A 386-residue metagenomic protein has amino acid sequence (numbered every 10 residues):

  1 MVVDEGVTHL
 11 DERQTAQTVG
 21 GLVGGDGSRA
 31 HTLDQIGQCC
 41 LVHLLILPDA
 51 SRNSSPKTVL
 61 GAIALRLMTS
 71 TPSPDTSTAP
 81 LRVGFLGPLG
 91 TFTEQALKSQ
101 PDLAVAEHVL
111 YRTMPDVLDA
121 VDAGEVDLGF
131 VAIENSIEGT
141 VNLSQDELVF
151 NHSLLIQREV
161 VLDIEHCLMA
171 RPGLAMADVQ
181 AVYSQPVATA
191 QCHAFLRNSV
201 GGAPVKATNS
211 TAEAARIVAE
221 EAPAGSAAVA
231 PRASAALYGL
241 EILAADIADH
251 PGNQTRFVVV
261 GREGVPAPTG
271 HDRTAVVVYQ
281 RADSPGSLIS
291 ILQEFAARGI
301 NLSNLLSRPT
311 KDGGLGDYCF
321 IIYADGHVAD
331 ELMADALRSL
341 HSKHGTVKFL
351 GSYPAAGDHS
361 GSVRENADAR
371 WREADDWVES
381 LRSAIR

Functional and structural regions predicted by a protein language model:
M1-V3, V7, V19, V23 (+2 more regions): Hydrophobic alpha-helical signal/anchor motif
V2-E5, V42, D49-A50, V59-A62: Acidic, Ala/Val/Gly-enriched low-complexity intrinsically disordered segments
T8, T15-T18, S28-T32: Short linear motifs in low-complexity or flexible loops
L10, L41-L44, S54: Short hydrophobic targeting helices and cationic amphipathic motifs that mediate membrane/organellar targeting
L33, L47-A50, S54: Short terminal hydrophobic/aromatic SLiMs and anchors at protein ends
R52, K57-R386: Domain-level signature for soluble enzymes in the chorismate/prephenate branch of the shikimate pathway
